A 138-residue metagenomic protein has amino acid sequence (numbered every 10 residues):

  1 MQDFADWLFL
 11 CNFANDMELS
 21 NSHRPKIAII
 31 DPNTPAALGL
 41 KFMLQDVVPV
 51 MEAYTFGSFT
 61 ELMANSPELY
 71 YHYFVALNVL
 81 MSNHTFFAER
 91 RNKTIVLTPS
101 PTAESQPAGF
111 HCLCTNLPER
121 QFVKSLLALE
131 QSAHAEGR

Functional and structural regions predicted by a protein language model:
Q2-A135: N-terminal regulatory/sensing modules of transcriptional regulators
